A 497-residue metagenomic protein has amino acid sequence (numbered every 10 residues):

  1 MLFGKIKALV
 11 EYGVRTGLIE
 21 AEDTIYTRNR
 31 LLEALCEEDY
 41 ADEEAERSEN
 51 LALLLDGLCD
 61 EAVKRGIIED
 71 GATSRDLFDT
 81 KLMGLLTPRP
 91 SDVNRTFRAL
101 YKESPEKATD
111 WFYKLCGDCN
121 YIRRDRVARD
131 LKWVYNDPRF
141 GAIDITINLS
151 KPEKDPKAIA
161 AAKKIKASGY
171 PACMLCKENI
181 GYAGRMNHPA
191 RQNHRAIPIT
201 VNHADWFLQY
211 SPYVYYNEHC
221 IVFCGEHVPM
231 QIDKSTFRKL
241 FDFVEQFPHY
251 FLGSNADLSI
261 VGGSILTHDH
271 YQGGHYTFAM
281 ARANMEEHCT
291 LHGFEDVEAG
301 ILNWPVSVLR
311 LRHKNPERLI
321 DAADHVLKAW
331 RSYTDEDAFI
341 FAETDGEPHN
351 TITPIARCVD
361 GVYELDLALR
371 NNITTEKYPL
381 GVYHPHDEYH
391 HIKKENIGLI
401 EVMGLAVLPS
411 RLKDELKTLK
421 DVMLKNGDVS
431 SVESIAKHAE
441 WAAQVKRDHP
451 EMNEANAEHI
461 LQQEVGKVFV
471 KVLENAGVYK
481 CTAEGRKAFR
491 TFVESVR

Functional and structural regions predicted by a protein language model:
M1-V222, E226-P229, N303-P305, I320 (+2 more regions): Active-site microenvironments that recognize anionic phosphate/pyrophosphate groups
N193-R195, G225-L252: Helical scaffold of the NTase/Pol beta-like nucleotidyltransferase catalytic core
S235, V244-T267, G273-T334: Catalytic or ion-translocation cores adjacent to nucleophile or general acid/base/metal-coordination motifs in diverse
